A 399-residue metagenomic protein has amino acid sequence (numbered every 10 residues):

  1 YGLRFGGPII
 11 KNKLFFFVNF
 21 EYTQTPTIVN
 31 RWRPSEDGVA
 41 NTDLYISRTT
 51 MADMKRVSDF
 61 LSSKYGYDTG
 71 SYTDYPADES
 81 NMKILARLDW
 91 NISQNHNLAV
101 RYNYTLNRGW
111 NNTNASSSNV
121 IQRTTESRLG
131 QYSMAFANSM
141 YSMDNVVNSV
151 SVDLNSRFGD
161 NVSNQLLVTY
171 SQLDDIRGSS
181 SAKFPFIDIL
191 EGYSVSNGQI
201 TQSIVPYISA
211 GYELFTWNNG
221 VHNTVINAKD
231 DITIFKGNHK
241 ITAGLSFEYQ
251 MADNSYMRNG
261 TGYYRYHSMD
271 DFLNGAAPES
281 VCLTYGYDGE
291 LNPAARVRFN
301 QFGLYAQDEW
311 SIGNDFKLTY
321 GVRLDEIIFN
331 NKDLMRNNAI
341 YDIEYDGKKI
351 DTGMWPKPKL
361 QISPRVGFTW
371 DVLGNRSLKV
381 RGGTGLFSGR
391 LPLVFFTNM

Functional and structural regions predicted by a protein language model:
Y1-N111, S142-T169, P364: Transmembrane beta-barrel wall of Gram-negative outer-membrane proteins
G2-R4, L85, S149-V152, N227-K229 (+4 more regions): Membrane-embedded beta-strand positions in outer-membrane beta-barrel channels/transporters
I10-N12, S93-N95, G159-N161, K236-G237 (+3 more regions): Outer-membrane beta-barrel channels and translocator barrels
N19-E21, R101-N103, L167-T169, G244-S246 (+2 more regions): Transmembrane beta-strands of outer-membrane beta-barrel proteins
Q24-N30, L106-N112, Q172-S180, N238 (+5 more regions): Gram-negative outer-membrane beta-barrel proteins
S63, A77-S80, N91-Q307, Y345-G347: Replace "related TpsB outer-membrane translocases also match" with "some related outer-membrane beta-barrels such as
A306, I312-M335: A generic structured-segment signal
D333-S363, G367-M399: Solvent-exposed loop/turn elements at secondary-structure boundaries
